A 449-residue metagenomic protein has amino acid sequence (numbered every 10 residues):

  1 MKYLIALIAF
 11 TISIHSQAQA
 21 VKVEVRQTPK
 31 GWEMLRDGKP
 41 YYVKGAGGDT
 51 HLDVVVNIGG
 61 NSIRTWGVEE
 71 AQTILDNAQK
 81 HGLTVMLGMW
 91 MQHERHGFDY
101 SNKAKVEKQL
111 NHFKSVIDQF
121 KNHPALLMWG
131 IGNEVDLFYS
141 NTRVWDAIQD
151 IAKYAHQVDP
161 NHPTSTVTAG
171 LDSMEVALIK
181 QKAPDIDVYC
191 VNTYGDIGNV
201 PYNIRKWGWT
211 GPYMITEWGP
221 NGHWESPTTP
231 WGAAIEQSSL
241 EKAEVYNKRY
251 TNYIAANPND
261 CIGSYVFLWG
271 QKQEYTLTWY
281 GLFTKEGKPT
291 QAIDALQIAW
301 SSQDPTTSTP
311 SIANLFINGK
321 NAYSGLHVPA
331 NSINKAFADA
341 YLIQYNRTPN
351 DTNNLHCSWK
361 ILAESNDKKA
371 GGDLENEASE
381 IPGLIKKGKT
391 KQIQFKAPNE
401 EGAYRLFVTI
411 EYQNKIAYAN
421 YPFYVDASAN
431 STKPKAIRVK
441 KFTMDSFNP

Functional and structural regions predicted by a protein language model:
Y3-S13: Sec-dependent N-terminal signal peptides
V25-P29, L35-I186, N199, W209 (+3 more regions): Active-site mouth of glycoside hydrolases
T28-P29, R36, P40, R205-K389 (+3 more regions): Substrate-binding clefts and catalytic carboxylate motifs of secreted carbohydrate-active enzymes
G170-T229: Aromatic- and acid-rich polysaccharide-binding/catalytic face of secreted or lumenal carbohydrate-active enzymes
F395-E401, Q413: Short, surface-exposed loop/turn segments at beta-strand-coil junctions that are enriched for proline with nearby
K415-Y421: Extracellular and select intracellular beta-sandwich modules with Ser/Thr-enriched, small-residue motifs on
